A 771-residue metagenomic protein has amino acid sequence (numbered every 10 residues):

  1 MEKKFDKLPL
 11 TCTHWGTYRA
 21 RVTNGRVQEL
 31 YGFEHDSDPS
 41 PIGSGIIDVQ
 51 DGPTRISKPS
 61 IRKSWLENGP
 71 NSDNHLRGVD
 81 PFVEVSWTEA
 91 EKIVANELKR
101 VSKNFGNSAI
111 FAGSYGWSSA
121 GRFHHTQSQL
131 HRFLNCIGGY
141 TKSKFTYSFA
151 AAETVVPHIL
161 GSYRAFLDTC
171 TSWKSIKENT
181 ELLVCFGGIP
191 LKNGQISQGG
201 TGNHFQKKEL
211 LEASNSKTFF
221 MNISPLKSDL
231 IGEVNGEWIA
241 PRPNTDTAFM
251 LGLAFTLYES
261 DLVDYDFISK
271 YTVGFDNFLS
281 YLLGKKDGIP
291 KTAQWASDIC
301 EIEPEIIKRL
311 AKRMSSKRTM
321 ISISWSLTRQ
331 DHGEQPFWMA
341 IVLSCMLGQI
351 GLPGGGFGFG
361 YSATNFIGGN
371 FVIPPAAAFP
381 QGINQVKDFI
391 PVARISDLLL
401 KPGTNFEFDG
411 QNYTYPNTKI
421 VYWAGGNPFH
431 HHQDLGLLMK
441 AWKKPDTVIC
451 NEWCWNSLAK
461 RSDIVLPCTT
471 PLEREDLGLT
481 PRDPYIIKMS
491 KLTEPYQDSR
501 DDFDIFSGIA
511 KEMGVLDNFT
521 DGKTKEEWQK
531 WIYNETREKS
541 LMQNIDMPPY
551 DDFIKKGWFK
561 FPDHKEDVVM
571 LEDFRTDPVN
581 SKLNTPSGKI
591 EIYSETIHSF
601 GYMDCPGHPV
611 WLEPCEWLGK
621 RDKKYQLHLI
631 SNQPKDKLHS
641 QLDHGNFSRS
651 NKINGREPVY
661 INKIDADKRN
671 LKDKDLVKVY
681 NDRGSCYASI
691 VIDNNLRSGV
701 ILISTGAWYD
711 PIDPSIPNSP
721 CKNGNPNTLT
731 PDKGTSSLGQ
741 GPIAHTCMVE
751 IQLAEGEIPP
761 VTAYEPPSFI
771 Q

Functional and structural regions predicted by a protein language model:
M1-L262, E303, K511, D667 (+1 more regions): N-terminal export/assembly segments and adjacent metallocofactor-ligating motifs of anaerobic energy-metabolism
W65-E89, G121, F255, S260-P304 (+8 more regions): N-terminal leader/propeptide and maturation segments of large enzyme subunits in energy/redox metabolism and hydrolases
G78, I189-P190, E233-N235, F275 (+3 more regions): Flexible glycine/proline-enriched surface loops and loop-helix/loop-strand junctions
T126-E212, S216-I223, T247-L251, C345-K460 (+3 more regions): Extended redox/cofactor-interaction regions of prokaryotic respiratory oxidoreductases
D229-L230, N456-M489: Flexible glycine/proline-rich, aromatic-decorated loop/lid segments
N235-A240, T469-L472, P484-Y496, N646: Short beta-alpha connecting loops at secondary-structure transitions that line or flank enzyme active sites
L253, G274-L400: Active-site phosphate/pyrophosphate-binding segments
D502-K556, K624, S640, H644-Y660 (+1 more regions): Long, contiguous, secondary-structure-rich segments that constitute the structural scaffold of globular domains
